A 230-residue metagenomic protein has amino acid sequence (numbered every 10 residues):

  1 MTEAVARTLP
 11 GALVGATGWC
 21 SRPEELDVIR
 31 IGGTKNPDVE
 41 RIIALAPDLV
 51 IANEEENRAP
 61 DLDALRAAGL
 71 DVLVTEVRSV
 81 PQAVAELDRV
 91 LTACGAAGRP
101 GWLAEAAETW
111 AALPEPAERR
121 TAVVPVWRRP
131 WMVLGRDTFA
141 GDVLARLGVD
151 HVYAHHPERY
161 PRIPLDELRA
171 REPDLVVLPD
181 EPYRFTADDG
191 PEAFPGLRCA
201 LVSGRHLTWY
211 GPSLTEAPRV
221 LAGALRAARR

Functional and structural regions predicted by a protein language model:
M1-R230: N-terminal ligand-binding lobe of clamshell/alpha-beta domains
